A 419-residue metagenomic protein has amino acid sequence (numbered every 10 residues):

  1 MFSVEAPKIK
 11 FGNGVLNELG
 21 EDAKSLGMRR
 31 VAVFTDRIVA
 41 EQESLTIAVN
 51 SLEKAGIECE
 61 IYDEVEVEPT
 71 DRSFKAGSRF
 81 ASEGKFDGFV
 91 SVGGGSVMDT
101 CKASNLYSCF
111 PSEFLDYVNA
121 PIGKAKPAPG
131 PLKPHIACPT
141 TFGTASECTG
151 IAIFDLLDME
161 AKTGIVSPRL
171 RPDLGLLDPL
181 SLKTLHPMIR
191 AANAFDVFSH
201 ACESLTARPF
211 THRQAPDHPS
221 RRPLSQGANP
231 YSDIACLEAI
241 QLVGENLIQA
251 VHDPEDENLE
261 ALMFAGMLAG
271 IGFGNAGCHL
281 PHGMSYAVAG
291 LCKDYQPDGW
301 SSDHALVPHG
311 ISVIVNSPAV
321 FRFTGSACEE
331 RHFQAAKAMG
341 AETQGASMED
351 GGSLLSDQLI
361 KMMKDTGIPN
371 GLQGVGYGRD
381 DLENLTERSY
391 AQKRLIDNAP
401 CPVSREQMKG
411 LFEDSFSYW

Functional and structural regions predicted by a protein language model:
M1-G88, L372: ATP/NTP phosphate-donor binding region
K24, E53-I57, S82-E83, L106-C109 (+14 more regions): Generic secondary-structure signature for well-ordered alpha-helical cores
I47-A48, A76-S78, V97-P111, C148: Short Gly/Thr/Asp-enriched flexible loops that form oxyanion-binding sites at enzyme active sites
F86-S104, T140-E147, H279: Glycine/serine-rich anion-binding loops at beta->alpha junctions that coordinate negatively charged ligand groups
F110-L224, A327, Q334: A glycine/threonine-rich phosphate-anchoring loop and its flanking beta-alpha core in nucleotide/phosphate-binding
T211-G352, D357: Active-site segments that bind and position negatively charged phosphate/pyrophosphate groups
H332-W419: C-terminal charged capping/lid subdomain of soluble metabolic enzymes
